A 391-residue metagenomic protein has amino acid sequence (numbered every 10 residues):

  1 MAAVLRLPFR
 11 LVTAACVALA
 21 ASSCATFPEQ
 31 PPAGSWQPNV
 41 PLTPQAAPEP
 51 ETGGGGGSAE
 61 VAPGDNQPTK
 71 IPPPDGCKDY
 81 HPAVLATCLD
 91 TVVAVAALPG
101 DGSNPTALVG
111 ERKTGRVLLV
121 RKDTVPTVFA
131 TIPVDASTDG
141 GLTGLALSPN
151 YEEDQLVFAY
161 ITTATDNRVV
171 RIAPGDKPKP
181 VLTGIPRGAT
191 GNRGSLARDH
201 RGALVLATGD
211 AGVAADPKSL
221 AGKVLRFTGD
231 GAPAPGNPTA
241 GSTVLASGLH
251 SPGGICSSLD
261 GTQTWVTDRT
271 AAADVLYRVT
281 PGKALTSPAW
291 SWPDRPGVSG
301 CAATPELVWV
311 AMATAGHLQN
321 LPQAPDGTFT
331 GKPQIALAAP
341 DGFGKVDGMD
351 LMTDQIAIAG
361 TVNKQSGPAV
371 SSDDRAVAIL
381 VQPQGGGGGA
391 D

Functional and structural regions predicted by a protein language model:
A2-D391: Sequence/structural signature of beta-propeller domains
